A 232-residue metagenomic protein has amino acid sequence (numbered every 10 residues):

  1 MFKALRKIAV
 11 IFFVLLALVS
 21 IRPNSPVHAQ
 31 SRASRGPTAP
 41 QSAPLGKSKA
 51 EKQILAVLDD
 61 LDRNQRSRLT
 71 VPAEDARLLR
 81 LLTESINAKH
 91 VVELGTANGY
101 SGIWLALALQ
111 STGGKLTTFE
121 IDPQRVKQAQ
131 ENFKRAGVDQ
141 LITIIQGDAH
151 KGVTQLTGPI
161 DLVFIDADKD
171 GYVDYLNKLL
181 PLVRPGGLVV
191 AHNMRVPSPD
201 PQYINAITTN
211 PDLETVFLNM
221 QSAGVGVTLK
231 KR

Functional and structural regions predicted by a protein language model:
F2-F12, L18-L162, K169-V190, M194-R232: A short alpha-helical cap/connector motif
